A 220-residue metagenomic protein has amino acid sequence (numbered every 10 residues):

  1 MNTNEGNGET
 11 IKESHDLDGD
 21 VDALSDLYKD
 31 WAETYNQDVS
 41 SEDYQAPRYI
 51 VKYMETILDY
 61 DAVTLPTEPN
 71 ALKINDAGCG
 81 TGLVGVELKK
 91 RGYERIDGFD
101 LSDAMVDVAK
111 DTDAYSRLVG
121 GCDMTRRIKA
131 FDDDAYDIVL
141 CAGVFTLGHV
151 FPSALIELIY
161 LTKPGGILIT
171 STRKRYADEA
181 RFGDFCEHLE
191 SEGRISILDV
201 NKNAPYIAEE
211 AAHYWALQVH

Functional and structural regions predicted by a protein language model:
M1-N36: N-terminal, positively charged/glycine-rich alpha-helical extensions of SAM-dependent methyltransferases
Y44-N70: Conserved alpha-helix/loop element of class I SAM-dependent methyltransferases that forms part of the SAM/SAH-binding
N75-I128: Class I SAM-dependent methyltransferase SAM/SAH-binding core
I128-V139: A short acidic, Gly/Pro-enriched loop at the edge of an enzyme's catalytic core that lines a small-molecule cofactor
D137-F151: A short SAM/SAH-binding and catalytic strip from SAM-dependent methyltransferases
P152-P164: A short glycine-rich, Lys/Arg-flanked "PGG" loop and its adjoining helix->strand segment in the class I
G165-R173: Conserved beta-strand signature within the Rossmann-like core of class I S-adenosyl-L-methionine
A204-H220: Core SAM-dependent methyltransferase catalytic element
